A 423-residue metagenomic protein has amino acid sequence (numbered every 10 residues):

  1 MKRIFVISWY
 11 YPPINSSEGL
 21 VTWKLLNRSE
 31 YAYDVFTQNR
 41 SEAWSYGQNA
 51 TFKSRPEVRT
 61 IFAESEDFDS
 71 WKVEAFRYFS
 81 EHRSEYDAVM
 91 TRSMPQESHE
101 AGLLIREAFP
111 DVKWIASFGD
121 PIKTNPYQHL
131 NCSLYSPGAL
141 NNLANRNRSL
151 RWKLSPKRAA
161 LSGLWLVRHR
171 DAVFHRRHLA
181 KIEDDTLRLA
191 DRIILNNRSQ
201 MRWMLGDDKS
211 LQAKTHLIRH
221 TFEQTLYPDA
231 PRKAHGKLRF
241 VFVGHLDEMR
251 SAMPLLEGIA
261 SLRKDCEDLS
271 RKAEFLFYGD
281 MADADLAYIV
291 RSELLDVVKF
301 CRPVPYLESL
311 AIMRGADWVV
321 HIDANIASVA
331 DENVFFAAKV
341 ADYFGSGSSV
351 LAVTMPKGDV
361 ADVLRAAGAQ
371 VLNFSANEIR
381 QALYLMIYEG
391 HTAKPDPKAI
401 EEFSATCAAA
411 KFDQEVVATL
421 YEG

Functional and structural regions predicted by a protein language model:
M1-T60, R192: N-terminal subdomain of nucleotide-sugar transferases
F79-S98, P110-S117: Short N-terminal targeting/anchoring amphipathic segment
I122, A139-I193: Membrane-proximal helix-turn-helix segments that form the acceptor-binding/catalytic region of lipid-linked
H169, S270-G279, A284-A311: Nucleotide-activated donor-binding/catalytic signature segment of Leloir-type glycosyltransferases, i.e., the conserved
S199, T221: Carbohydrate-associated surface elements
P231-R250, L256, A408: Conserved donor-binding/catalytic core segment of Leloir-type glycosyltransferases
R250, S309-A311, V319-A341, V350-D362: Nucleotide-sugar-dependent
F374-Q381, I387-A418: A charged, aromatic-enriched C-terminal amphipathic alpha-helix characteristic of glycosyltransferases across folds
